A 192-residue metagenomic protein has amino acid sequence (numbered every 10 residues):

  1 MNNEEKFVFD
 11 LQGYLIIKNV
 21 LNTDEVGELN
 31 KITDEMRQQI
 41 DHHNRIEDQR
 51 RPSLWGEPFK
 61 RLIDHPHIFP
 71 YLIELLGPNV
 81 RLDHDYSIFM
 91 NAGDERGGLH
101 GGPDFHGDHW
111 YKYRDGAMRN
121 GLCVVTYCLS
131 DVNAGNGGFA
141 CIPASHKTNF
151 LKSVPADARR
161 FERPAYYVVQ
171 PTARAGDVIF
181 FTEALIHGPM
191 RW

Functional and structural regions predicted by a protein language model:
M1-Q12, I16-A117: Non-heme Fe(II)-dependent double-stranded beta-helix
N2-N3, Y127, Y166-Y167: A generic local structural motif
L15, V80, G97, C123 (+3 more regions): A broad, low-specificity signal marking well-ordered, structured residues that form hydrophobic/aromatic
L21, D108, L151, M190-W192: Short, function-defining helix-loop hinge/capping sites that tune catalysis or transport
P58, Y71, V124-C128, L185-G188: Short, hydrophobic/aromatic alpha-helical segments in well-folded domains
G107-N133, I142: A contiguous catalytic/ligand-binding core that recognizes phosphate-bearing ligands
R119, V132-M190: Double-stranded beta-helix
